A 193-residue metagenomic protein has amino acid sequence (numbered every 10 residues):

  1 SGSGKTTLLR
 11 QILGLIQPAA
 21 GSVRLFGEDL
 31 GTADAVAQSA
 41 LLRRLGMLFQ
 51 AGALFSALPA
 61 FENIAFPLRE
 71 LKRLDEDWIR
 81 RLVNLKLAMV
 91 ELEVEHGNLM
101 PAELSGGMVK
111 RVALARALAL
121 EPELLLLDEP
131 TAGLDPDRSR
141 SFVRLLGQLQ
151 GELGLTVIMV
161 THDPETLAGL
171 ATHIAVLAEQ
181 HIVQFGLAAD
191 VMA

Functional and structural regions predicted by a protein language model:
L13: Helix-to-loop junction immediately C-terminal to a conserved catalytic motif
D29, E76-E95: Conserved ABC ATPase "signature" region
L30-G46: ABC ATPase NBD coupling module
M100-L104, M108: Conserved ABC ATPase signature
E121: Conserved catalytic motifs of ABC-family nucleotide-binding domains
L125-D128: Catalytic Walker B motif of ABC-type/P-loop ATPase nucleotide-binding domains
